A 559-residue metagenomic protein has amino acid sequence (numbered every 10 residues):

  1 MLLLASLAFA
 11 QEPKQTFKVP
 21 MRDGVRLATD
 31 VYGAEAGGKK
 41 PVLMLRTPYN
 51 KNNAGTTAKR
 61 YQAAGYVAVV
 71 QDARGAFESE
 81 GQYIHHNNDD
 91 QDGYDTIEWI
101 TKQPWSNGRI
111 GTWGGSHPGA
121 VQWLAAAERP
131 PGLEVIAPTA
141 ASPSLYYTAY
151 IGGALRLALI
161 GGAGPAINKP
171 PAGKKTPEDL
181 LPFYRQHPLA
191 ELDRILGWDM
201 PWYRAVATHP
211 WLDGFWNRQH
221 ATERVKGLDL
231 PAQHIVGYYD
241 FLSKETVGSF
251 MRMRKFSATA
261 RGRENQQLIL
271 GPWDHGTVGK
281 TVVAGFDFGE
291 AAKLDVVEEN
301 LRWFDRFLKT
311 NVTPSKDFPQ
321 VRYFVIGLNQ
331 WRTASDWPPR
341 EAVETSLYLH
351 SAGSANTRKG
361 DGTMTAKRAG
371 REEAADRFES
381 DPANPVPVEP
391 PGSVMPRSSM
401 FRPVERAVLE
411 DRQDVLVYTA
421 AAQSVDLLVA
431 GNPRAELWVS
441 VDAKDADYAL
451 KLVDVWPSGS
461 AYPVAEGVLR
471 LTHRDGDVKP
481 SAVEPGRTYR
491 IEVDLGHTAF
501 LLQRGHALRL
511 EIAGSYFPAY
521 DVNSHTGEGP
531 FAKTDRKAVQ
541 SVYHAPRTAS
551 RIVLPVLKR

Functional and structural regions predicted by a protein language model:
Q11-G38, T419-V425, W438: N-terminal cap/lid segment of alpha/beta-hydrolase-fold proteins
A34-K102, S144, Y150, G279-F288 (+6 more regions): Cap/lid segment of the alpha/beta-hydrolase catalytic domain
A63, L124-G227: Accessory cap/linker subdomain of secreted extracellular hydrolases
V70, S79, G119-Q122, V135 (+2 more regions): Catalytic cores of eukaryotic secretory-pathway lumenal/extracellular enzymes that build and remodel glycoconjugates
P104-H117: Alpha/beta-hydrolase fold nucleophile elbow
F183-H187, V278, G285-R559: C-terminal, loop-rich substrate-recognition/catalytic regions characterized by aromatic stacking residues
L228, H234-V236: Short beta-strand/loop motif that positions the catalytic acidic residue of the alpha/beta-hydrolase fold
K244-Q266: Active-site-adjacent alpha-helix of alpha/beta-hydrolase-fold enzymes
